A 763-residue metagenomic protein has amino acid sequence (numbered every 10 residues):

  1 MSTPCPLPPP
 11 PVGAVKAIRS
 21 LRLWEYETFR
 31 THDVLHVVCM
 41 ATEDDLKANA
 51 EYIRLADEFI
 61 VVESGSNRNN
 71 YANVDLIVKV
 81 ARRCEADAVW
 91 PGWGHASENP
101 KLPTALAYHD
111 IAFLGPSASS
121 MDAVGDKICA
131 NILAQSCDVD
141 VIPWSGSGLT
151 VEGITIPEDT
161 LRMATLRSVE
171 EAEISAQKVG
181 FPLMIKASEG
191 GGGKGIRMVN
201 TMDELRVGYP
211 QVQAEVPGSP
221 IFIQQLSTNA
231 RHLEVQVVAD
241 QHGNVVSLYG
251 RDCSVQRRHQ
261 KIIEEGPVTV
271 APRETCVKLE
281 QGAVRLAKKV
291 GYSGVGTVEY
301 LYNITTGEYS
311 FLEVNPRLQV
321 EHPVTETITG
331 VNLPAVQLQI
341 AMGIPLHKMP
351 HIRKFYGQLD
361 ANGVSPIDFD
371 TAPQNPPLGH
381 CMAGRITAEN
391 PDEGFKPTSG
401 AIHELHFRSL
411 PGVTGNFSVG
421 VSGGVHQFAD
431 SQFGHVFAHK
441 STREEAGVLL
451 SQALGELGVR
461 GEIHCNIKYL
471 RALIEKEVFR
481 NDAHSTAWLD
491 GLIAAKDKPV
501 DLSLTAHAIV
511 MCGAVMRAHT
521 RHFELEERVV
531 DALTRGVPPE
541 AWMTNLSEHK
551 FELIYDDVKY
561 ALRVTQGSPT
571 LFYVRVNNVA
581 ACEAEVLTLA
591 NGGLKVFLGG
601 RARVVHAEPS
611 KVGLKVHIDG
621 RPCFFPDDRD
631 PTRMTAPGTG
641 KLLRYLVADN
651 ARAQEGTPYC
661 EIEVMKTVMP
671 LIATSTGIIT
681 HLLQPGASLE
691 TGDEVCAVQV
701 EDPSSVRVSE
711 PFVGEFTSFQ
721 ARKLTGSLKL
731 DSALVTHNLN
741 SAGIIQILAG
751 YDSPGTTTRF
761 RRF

Functional and structural regions predicted by a protein language model:
M1-V298, Y302-H322, I328: N-terminal beta-alpha lobe that positions the nucleotide/phosphoryl donor in ATP/NTP-coupled carboxylate activation
G13, R601-A602, S610, M665-K666 (+1 more regions): Short, charged beta-turn/beta-strand-edge "cap" motif at the junction between a beta-strand and an adjacent loop
S97-T104, A383, E393, A590-P622: Structured, non-catalytic alpha/beta "coupling" segments that mediate domain-domain communication and provide generic
K194, E264-P267, D430-V436, T632: Short amphipathic alpha-helical segments
P323-R575, A687-F763: Catalytic cores of soluble metabolic enzymes centered on carboxylation/carboxyl-transfer
S568-L571, V576-G593, G599-A602: Conserved nucleotide-binding/hydrolysis modules and their immediate coupling elements across P-loop/ASCE NTPase motors
R629-Q720: Structured functional modules or segments
